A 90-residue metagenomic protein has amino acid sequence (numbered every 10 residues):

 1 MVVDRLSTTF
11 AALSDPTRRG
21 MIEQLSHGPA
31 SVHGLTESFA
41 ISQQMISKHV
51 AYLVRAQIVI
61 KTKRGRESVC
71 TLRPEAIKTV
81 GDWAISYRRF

Functional and structural regions predicted by a protein language model:
V2-M45, R64-K78: N-terminal helix-turn-helix DNA-binding core of bacterial DNA-binding proteins
M45-S47, F90: Histidine-centered catalytic micro-motifs
V50-A51: Short, hydrophobic-biased segments on the C-terminal half of alpha helices that form "recognition helices"
Q57: Glycine-centered, phosphate/nucleic-acid-interacting loop/turn motifs that mediate DNA/RNA or nucleotide
K61: Short beta-strand "wing" residues that participate in macromolecule-binding interfaces
I77-F90: C-terminal structural segments of small proteins and small subunits
